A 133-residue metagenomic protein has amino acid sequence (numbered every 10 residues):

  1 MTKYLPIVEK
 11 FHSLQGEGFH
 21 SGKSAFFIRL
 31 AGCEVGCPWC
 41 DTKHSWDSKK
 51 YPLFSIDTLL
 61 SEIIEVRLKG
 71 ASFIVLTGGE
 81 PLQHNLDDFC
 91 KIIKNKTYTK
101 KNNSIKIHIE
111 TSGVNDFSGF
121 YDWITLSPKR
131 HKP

Functional and structural regions predicted by a protein language model:
T2, P6-F19: Zn-dependent metallo-beta-lactamase
L5-E9, S24-A25, G36-D122: Conserved Radical SAM active-site core
E9, L30, P128: Pocket-edge structural micro-motifs
L14-G16, H20, L30, L76-T77 (+1 more regions): Short glycine/serine/threonine-biased micro-segments
I28, I109, S127: Residue-level signal for inorganic ion chemistry
A31, V35: Cys/His-enriched microdomains
D122-P133: Non-cysteine beta-strand/loop elements that form the S-adenosyl-L-methionine
